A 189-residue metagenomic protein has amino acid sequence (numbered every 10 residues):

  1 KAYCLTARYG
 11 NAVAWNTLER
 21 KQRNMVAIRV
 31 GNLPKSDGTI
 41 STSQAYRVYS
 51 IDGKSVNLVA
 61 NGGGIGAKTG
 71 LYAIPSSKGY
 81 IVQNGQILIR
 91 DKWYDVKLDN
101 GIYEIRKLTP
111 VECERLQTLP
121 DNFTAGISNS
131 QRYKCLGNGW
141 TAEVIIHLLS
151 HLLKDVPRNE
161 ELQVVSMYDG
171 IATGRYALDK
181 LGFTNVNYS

Functional and structural regions predicted by a protein language model:
K1-Y168, G174-F183: Class I SAM-dependent DNA methyltransferase catalytic core with a primary bias toward cytosine-5 DNMT/HhaI-like enzymes
N185-S189: Conserved SAM-binding motif I beta-strand of class I
